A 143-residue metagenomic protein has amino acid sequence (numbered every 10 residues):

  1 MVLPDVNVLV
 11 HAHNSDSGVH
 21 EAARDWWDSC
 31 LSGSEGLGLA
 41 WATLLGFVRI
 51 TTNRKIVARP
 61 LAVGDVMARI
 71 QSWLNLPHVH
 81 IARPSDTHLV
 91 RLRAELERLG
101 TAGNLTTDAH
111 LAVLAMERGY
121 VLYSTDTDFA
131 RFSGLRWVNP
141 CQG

Functional and structural regions predicted by a protein language model:
M1, A112-G143: Acidic, PIN/NYN-like endoribonuclease modules and their adjacent C-terminal/linker elements
M1-L39, R54-A68, G143: Short, well-structured N-terminal submotif of metal-dependent ribonuclease cores
A12, C30-G33, I50, R54-V57 (+2 more regions): Alpha-helix C-capping/helix-to-loop hinge sites
G33-S34, L76-P77, E117-R118, F132: Structured helix-beta-strand junction loops
G38-W41, A82: Short beta-strand segments at enzyme active-site cores
F47: Extracytoplasmic
W73: Ligand-binding beta-strand-loop-alpha-helix segment within the catalytic cores of soluble metabolic enzymes
H78-T125: Active-site neighborhoods of divalent-metal-dependent phosphate/nucleic-acid chemistry enzymes
